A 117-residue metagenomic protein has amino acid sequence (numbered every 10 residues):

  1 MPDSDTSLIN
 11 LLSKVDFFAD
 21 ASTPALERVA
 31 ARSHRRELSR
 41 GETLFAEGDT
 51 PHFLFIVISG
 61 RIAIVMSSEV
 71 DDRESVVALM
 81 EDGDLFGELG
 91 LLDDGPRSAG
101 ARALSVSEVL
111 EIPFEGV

Functional and structural regions predicted by a protein language model:
M1-R40, G90-L91: Cyclic nucleotide-binding regulatory module and flanking cytosolic helices
L11, F17, R28, F53-I56 (+3 more regions): Residue-level recognition of specific faces of alpha-helices
A19, R36, T43, F55 (+3 more regions): Residues that recognize and position ribonucleotide moieties
G41, H52-S67, D82-D84: Glycine- and acidic-residue-biased ligand/ion/polar-headgroup-sensing regions
L44-D49: Short phosphate-coordinating micro-motif centered on Lys-Gly-acidic
V65-E69, R102-L104: A generic structural motif
E69-S75: Short alpha-helix-to-loop micro-motif enriched in aromatics/charged/Gly
V76-V117: Cyclic-nucleotide recognition modules
